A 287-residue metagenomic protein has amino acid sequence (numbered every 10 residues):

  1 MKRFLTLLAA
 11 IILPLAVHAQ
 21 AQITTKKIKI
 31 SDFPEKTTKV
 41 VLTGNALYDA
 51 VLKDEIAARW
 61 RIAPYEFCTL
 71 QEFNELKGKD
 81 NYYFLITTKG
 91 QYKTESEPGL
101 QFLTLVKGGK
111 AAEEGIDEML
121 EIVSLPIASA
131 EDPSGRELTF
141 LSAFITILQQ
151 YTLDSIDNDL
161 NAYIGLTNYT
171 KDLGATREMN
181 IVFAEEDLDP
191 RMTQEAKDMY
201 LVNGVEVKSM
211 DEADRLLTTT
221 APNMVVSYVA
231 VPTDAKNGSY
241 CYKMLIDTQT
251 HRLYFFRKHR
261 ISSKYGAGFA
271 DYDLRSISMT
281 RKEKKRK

Functional and structural regions predicted by a protein language model:
M1-K26: Bacterial Sec-dependent N-terminal signal peptides
F4, T38, I181: A broad, low-specificity signal marking well-ordered, structured residues that form hydrophobic/aromatic
I11-L13, D32, R59, L173: A generic structural signal for short, solvent-exposed coil/turn residues that cap or connect secondary-structure
Q20-F102: Start-of-domain marker
Q20-S31, K110-K287: C-terminal/domain-edge helix-coil "capping" segments
V41-T43, V106, A184: A structural detector for beta-sheet-dominated domains
F67-K79, F84-K93, E97-T104, K110-A130 (+1 more regions): A cross-kingdom feature marking solvent-exposed beta-strand/loop segments within repeated, beta-rich binding/scaffold
